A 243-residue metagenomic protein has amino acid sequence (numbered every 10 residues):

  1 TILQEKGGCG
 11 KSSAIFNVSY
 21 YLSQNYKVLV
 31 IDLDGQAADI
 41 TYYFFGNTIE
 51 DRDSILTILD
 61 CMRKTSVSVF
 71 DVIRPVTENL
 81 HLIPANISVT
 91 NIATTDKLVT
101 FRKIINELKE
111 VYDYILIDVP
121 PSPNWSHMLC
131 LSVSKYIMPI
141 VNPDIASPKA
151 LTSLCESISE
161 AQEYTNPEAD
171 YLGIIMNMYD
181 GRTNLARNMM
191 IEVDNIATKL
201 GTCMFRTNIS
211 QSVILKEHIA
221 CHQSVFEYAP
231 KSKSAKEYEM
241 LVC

Functional and structural regions predicted by a protein language model:
T1-C243: P-loop NTP-binding core
